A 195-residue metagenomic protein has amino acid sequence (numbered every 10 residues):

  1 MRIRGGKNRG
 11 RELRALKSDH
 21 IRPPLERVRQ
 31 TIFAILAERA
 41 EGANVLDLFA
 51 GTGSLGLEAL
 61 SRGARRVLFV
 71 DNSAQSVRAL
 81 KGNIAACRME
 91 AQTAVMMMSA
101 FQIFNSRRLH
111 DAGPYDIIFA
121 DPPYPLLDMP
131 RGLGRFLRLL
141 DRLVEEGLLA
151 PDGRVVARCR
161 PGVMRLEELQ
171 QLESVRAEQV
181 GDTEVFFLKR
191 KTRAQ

Functional and structural regions predicted by a protein language model:
M1-Q195: Class I S-adenosyl-L-methionine-dependent methyltransferase catalytic core
